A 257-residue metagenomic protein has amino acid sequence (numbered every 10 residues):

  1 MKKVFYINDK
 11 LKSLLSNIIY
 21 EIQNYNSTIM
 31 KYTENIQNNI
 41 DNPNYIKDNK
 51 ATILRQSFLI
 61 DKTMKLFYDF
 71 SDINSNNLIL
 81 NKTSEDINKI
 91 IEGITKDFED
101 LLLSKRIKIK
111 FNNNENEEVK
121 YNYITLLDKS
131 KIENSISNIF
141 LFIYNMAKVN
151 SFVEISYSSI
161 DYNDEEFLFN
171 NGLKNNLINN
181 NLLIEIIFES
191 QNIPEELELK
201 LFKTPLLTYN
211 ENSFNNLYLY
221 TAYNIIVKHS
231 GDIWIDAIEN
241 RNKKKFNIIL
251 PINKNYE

Functional and structural regions predicted by a protein language model:
R55-T63: Short alpha-helical segment of the dimerization/phosphotransfer core of two-component systems
S75-L80, K120-L127: Conserved micro-motifs of the catalytic ATP-binding
L101-N116: Short conserved segments within the C-terminal catalytic ATPase subdomain
N150-E165, K174-I178: Short beta-strand/loop element within the Bergerat-fold HATPase_c
N179-N181, I193-L206: Short conserved segment of the HATPase_c
Y218, A222: Short alpha-helical Gxxx[C/S/T] motif in the catalytic ATP-binding
I226-V227: Detector for a conserved hydrophobic position within an alpha-helical segment of the HATPase_c
